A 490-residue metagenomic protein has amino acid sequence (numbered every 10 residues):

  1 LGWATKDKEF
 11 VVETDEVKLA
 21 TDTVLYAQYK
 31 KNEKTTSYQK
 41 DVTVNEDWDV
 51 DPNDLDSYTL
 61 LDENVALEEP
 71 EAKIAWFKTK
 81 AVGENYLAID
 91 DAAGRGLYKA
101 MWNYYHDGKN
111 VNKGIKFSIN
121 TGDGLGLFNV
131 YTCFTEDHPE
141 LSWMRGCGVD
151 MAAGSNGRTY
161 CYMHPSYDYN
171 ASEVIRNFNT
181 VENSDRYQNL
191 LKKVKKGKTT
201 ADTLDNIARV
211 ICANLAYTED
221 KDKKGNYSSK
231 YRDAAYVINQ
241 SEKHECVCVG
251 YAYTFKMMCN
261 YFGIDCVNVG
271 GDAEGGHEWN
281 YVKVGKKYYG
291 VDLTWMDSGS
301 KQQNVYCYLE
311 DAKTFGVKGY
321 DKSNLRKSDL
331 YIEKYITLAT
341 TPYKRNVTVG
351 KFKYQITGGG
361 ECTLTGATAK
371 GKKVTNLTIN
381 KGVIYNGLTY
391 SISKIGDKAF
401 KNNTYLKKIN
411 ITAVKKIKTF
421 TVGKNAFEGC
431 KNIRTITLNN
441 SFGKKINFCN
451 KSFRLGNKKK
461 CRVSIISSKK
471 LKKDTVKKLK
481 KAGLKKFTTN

Functional and structural regions predicted by a protein language model:
L1-D15, D397: Surface-exposed interfaces of beta-sheet-rich extracellular modules
V12-K34, Y162-D168, C430, S452-F453: Conserved "repeat-terminator" motif of extracellular CCP/Sushi domains
S37-H164: Intrinsically disordered, low-complexity N-terminal segments that are enriched in acidic
E173-Q240: Secondary-structure boundary elements
V249-F315: Hydrophobic/aromatic-rich core segments of domains that either
V291, K351, T357-G360, G371-K394 (+4 more regions): Structural signature of tandem-repeat unit edges
S300-R345: Low-complexity, Gly/Ser/Thr/Pro-rich intrinsically disordered linker/tail segments
